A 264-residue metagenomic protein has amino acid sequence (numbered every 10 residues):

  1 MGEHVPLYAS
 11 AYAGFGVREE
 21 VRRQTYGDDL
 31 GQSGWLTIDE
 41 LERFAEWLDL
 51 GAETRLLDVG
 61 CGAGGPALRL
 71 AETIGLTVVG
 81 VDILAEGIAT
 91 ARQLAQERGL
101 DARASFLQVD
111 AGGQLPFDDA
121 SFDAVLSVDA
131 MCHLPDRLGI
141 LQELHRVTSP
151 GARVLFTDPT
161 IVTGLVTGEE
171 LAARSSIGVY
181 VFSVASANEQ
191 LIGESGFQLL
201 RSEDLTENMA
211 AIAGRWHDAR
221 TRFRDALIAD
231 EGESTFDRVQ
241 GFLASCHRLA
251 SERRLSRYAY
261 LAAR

Functional and structural regions predicted by a protein language model:
M1-T25: N-terminal, positively charged/glycine-rich alpha-helical extensions of SAM-dependent methyltransferases
G34-A52: Conserved alpha-helix/loop element of class I SAM-dependent methyltransferases that forms part of the SAM/SAH-binding
R55-V59, A63-G113: Class I SAM-dependent methyltransferase SAM/SAH-binding core
G112-A124: A short acidic, Gly/Pro-enriched loop at the edge of an enzyme's catalytic core that lines a small-molecule cofactor
L138-R153: A short glycine-rich, Lys/Arg-flanked "PGG" loop and its adjoining helix->strand segment in the class I
P159-V179: Short, glycine-/aromatic-enriched active-site segment of Class I SAM-dependent methyltransferases
V181-G196: Short alpha-helix
R201-R264: Conserved Class I S-adenosyl-L-methionine
